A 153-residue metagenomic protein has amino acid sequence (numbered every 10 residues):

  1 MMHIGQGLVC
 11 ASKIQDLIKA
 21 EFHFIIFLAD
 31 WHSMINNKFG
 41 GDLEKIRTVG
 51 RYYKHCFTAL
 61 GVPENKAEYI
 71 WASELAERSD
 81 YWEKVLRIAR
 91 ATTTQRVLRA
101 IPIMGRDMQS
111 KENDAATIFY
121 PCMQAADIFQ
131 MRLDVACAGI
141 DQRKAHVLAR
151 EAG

Functional and structural regions predicted by a protein language model:
M1-G153: NTP-dependent nucleotidyl-transfer catalytic core
